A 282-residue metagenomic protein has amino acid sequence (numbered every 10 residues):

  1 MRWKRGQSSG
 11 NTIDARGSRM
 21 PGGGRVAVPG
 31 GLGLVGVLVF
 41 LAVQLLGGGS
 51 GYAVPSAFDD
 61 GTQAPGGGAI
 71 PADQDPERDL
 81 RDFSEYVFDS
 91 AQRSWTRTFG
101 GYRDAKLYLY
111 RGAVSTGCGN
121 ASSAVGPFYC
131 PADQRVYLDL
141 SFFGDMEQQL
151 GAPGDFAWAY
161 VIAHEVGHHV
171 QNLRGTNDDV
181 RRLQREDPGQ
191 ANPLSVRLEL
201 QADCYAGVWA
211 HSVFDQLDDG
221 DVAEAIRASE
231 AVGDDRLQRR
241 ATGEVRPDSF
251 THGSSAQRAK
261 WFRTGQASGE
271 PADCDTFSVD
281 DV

Functional and structural regions predicted by a protein language model:
M1-I70: Long amphipathic alpha-helical segments used for membrane anchoring, targeting, substrate engagement, or oligomerization
A53-A57, A113-D139: Catalytic zinc-binding patch centered on the HExxH motif and its immediate surroundings that defines zinc-dependent
P76-R78, D82-Y102, L107, P193 (+1 more regions): Short helix/loop segments within enzyme catalytic domains that coordinate or immediately flank catalytic cofactors
F83, Y102-D104, S123-V125, P131-R135 (+1 more regions): Extracytoplasmic
W95, L138, F156, Y160-L173 (+2 more regions): Active-site recognition of the HExxH zinc-binding catalytic motif
F142-Y160, Q190-V196: Short pre-active-site segment immediately N-terminal to the catalytic Zn-binding motif
V166-R181, V213-F214: Catalytic Zn2+-binding segment of zinc metalloproteases
G233-V282: Pan-zinc metallopeptidase signature
